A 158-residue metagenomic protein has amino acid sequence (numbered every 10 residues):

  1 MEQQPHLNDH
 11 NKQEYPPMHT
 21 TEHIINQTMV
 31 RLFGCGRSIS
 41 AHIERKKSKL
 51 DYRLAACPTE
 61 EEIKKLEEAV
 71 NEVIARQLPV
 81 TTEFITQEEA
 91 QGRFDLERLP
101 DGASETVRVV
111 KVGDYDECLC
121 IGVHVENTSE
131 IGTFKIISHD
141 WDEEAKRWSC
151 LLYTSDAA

Functional and structural regions predicted by a protein language model:
M1-Q13, T28-V30, G102-E117: Short, hydrophobic/aliphatic alpha-helical segments
H10-N11, E22, I85, L119: A domain-level signal for the structural core that forms small-molecule/cofactor-binding pockets and catalytic centers
E14-T21, C35-S40, D51, K65 (+2 more regions): Acidic, low-complexity central loop/insert segments
P17-M29, L119-N127: Histidine-centered catalytic micro-motifs
I39-C57: Short, charge-patterned binding micro-sites
P58-K64: Short, conserved charged micro-motifs
E67-H139: Non-catalytic interaction/regulatory segments
Y153-A158: Conserved small/polar residues in nucleotide/adenosyl-binding loops
